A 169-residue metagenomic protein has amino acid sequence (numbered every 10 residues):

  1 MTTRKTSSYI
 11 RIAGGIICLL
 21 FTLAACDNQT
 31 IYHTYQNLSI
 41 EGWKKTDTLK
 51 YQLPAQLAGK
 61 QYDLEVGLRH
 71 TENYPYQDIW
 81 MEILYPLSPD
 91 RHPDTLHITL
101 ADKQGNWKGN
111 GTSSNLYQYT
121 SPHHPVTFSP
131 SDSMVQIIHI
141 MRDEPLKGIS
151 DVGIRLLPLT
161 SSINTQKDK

Functional and structural regions predicted by a protein language model:
T2-G14: Bacterial N-terminal signal peptides that target proteins for export
T22-A25: C-terminal motif of bacterial Sec signal peptides marking the signal peptidase cleavage site
D27-T30: Bacterial signal peptide processing site
T34-P54: Post-signal peptide N-terminal segment of mature Sec-exported envelope proteins
D47-Y76: Post-signal-peptide N-terminal segment of Sec-exported extracytoplasmic proteins
G67-H70, Q136-D143: Short beta-strand-plus-loop segments that form exposed binding edges in beta-rich domains
E82-P86, R142-K169: Exposed low-complexity, polar/acidic, P/S/T/G-rich flexible segments that act as propeptides, protease-susceptible
L96-T127: An anionic, turn-rich surface loop/hairpin at beta-sheet edges that serves as a generic interaction/coordination patch
